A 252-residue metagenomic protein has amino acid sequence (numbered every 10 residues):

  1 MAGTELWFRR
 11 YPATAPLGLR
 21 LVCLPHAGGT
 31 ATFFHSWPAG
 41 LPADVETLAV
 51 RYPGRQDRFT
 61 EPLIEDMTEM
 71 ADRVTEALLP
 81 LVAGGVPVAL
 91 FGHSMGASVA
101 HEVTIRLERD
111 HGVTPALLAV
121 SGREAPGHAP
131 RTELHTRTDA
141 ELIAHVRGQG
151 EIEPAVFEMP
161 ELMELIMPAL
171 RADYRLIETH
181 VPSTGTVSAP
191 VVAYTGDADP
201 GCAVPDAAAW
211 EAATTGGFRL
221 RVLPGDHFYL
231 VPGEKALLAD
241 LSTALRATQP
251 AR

Functional and structural regions predicted by a protein language model:
M1-F91, S98-R252: Domain-scale detector for complete catalytic domains at protein termini or as standalone homologs
